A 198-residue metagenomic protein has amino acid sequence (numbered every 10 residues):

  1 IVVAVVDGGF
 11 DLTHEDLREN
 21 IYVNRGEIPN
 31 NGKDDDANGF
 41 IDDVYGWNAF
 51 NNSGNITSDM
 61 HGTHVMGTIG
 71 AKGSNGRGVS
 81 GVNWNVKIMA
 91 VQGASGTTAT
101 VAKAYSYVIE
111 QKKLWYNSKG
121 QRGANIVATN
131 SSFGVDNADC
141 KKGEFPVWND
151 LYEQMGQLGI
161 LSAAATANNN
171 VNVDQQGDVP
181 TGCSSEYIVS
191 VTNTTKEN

Functional and structural regions predicted by a protein language model:
I1-N51, H64-T68, T129, A164: Acidic-leg catalytic submotif of subtilisin-like serine proteases
G8, N51-N55, D59-M60, K72-N75 (+2 more regions): Substrate-binding/access-modulating region of protease and related hydrolase catalytic domains
L17, W84, C183-Y187: Short, structured coil segments at secondary-structure junctions
T68, V82, G182: Conserved catalytic core of Hanks-type protein kinase domains
V79: Short, solvent-exposed loop/beta-turn-alpha elements that line the ligand-binding surface or hinge of extracytoplasmic
K87: Residues at the starts of beta-strands that form the adenosine-phosphate
V191: Alpha-helical segment proximal to the catalytic Tyr-Lys
T194: Carbohydrate-associated surface elements
